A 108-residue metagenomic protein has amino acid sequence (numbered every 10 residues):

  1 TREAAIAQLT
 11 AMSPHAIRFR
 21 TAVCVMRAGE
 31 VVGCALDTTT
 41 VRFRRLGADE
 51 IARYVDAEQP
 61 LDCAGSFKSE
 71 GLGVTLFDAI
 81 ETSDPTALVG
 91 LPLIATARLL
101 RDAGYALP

Functional and structural regions predicted by a protein language model:
T1-P108: Anionic-ligand binding patches
